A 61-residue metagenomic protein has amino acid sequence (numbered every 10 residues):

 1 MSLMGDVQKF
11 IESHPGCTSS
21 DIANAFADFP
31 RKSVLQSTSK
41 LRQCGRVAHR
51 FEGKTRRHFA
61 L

Functional and structural regions predicted by a protein language model:
M1-H14, S37: Positively charged, polyanion-binding regions of nucleic-acid-associated proteins
M1-M4, T18, H49-L61: Short, cationic-aromatic polyanion-contact patches
G16-A25: Short acidic, hydrophobic short linear motifs in intrinsically disordered regions
F29-K40: Short amphipathic alpha-helical interaction segments
G45: Glycine-centered, phosphate/nucleic-acid-interacting loop/turn motifs that mediate DNA/RNA or nucleotide
